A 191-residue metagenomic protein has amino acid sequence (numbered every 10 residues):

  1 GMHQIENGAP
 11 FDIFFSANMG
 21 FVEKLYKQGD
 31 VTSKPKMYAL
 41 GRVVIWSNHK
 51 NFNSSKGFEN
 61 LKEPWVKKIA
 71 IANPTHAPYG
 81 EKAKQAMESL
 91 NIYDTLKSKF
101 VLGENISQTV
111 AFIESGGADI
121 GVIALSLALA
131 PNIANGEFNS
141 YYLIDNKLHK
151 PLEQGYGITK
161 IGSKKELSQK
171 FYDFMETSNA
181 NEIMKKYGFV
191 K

Functional and structural regions predicted by a protein language model:
M2-P10, S16-M19, E23-G29, A39-L40 (+1 more regions): Exported/periplasmic ABC-transporter solute-binding proteins
